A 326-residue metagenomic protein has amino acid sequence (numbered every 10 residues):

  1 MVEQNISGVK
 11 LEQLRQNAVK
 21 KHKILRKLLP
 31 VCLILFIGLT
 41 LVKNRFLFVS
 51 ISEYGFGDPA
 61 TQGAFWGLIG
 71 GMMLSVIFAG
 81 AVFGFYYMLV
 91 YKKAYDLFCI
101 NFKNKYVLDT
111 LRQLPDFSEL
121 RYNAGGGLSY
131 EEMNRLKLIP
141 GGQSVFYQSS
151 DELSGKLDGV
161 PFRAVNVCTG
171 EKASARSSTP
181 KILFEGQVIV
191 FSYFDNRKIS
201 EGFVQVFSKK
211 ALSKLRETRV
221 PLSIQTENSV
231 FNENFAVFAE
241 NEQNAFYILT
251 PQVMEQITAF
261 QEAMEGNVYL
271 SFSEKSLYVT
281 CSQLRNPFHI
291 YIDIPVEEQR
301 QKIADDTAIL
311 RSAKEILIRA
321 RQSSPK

Functional and structural regions predicted by a protein language model:
M1-R26: Cytosolic juxtamembrane N-terminal segments of multi-pass membrane proteins
V2-L11, Y95-P115: Juxtamembrane membrane-interface segments of multi-pass membrane proteins
Q13, L108, R112-L114, R121-G170 (+1 more regions): Charged, low-complexity intrinsically disordered regions
K21-K27, W66-G71: Membrane-entry segments of alpha-helical transmembrane domains in multi-pass membrane proteins
L25-L47, V76-F78: Canonical alpha-helical transmembrane segments of integral membrane proteins
L39-S52, C168-S174: Short regulatory "switch" loops immediately downstream of catalytic or recognition motifs within protein catalytic
R45-F48, E53-F78: Hydrophobic alpha-helical transmembrane segments
L47-I51, G80-Y106: Transmembrane-cytosolic junction motif
